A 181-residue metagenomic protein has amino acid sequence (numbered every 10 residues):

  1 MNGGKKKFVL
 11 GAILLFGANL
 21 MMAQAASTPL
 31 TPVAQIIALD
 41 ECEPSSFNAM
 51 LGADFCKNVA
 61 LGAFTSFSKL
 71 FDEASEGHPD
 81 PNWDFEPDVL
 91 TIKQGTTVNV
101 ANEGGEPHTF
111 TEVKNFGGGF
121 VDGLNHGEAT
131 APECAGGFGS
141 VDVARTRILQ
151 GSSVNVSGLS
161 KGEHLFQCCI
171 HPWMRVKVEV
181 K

Functional and structural regions predicted by a protein language model:
N2, M22-A23: Position-driven detector of the extreme protein N-terminus
N2-L10: Bacterial N-terminal signal peptides that target proteins for export
G11-N19: Bacterial N-terminal signal peptides
Q24-K181: Extracytoplasmic copper-binding redox domains, predominantly the cupredoxin/blue-copper superfamily
